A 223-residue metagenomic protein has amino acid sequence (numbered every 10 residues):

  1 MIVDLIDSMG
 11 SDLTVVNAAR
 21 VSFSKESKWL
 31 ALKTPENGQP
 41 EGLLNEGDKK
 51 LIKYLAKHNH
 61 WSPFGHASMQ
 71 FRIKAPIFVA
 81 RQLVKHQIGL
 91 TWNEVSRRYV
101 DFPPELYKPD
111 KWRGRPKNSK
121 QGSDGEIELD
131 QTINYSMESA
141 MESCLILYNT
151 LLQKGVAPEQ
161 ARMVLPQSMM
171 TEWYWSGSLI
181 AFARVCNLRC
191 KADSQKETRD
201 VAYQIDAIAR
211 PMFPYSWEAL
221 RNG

Functional and structural regions predicted by a protein language model:
M1-G223: Family-specific signature for flavin-dependent thymidylate synthase
